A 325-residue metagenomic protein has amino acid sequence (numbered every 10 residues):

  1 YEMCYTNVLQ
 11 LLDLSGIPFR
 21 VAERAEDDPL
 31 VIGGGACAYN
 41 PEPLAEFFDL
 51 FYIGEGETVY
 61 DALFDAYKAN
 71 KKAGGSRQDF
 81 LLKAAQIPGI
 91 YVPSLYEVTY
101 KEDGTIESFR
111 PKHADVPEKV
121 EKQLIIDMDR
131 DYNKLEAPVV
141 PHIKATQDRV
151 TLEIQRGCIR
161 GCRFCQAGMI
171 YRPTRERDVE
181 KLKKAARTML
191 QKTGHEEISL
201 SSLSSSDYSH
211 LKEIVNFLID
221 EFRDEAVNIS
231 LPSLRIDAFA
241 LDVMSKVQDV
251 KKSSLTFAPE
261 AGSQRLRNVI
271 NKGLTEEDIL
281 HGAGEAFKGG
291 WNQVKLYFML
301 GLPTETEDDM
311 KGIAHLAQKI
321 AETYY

Functional and structural regions predicted by a protein language model:
Y1-R110: Glycine-rich beta-alpha loop elements in corrinoid/cobalamin-binding modules across cobalamin-dependent enzymes
M3, R187-Y325: Conserved SAM/AdoMet-binding glycine-rich loop
D49, C158, C162, L182 (+2 more regions): Conserved, mostly hydrophobic/aromatic
L82, P141-K144, I154-Q155, S245-D249 (+1 more regions): Replace "in large, NTP-powered and nucleic-acid-processing enzymes" with "in large, NTP-powered factors and other
P93, T99, D103-T151: N-terminal [4Fe-4S]-dependent radical SAM core
V139-F164, L190, L231: N-terminal pre-triad scaffold of radical SAM enzymes
P141-H142, C162-I170, A261-R267: Gly-rich Lys/Arg/Thr-decorated short loops/hinges at beta-loop-alpha junctions or inter-strand turns that position
C165-K181: Iron-sulfur (Fe-S) cluster-binding segments and ferredoxin-like electron-carrier domains, especially [2Fe-2S]
